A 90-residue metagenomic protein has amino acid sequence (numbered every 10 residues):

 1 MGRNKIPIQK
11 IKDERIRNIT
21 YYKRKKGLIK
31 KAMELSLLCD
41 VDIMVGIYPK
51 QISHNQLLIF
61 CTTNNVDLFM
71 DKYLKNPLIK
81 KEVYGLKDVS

Functional and structural regions predicted by a protein language model:
M1-S90: Polar low-complexity intrinsically disordered regions
